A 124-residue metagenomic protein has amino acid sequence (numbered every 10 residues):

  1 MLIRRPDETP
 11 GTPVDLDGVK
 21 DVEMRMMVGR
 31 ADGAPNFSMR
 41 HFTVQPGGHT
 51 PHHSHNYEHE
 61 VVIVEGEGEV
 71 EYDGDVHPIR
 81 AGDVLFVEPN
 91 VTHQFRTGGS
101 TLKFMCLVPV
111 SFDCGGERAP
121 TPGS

Functional and structural regions predicted by a protein language model:
M1-N36, R118-S124: A short, N-terminal "cap"/entry segment at the start of jelly-roll beta-barrel domains of the cupin/DSBH fold
V22, M39, E58: Short coil/loop residues immediately preceding or within conserved phosphate-binding loops of NTP-utilizing enzyme
R40-H55: Conserved short histidine dyad/triad with adjacent acidic residue
H41, E60, D75-P78: Short, surface-exposed secondary-structure edge patches
H41, F86, S100-G116: A short hydrophobic beta-strand segment most commonly corresponding to one strand of the jelly-roll/cupin
T50-H52, V70-E71, V87, H93-G99: Short beta-strand His + acidic residue motifs that chelate non-heme Fe in jelly-roll/DSBH and cupin folds
Y57-H59, I63-G68: Glycine- and acidic-residue-biased ligand/ion/polar-headgroup-sensing regions
D75-P89: Short acidic-glycine-tyrosine-enriched beta hairpin
